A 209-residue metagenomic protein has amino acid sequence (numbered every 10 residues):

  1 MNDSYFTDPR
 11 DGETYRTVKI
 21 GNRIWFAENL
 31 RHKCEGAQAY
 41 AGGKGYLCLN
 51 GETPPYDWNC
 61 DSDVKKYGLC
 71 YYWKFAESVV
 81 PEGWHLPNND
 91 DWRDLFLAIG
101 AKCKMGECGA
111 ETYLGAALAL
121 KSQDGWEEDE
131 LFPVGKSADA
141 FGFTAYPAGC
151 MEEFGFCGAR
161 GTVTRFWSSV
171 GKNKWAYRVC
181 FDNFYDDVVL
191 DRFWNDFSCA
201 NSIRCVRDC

Functional and structural regions predicted by a protein language model:
M1-C209: Conserved positions within compact, well-structured domain cores
